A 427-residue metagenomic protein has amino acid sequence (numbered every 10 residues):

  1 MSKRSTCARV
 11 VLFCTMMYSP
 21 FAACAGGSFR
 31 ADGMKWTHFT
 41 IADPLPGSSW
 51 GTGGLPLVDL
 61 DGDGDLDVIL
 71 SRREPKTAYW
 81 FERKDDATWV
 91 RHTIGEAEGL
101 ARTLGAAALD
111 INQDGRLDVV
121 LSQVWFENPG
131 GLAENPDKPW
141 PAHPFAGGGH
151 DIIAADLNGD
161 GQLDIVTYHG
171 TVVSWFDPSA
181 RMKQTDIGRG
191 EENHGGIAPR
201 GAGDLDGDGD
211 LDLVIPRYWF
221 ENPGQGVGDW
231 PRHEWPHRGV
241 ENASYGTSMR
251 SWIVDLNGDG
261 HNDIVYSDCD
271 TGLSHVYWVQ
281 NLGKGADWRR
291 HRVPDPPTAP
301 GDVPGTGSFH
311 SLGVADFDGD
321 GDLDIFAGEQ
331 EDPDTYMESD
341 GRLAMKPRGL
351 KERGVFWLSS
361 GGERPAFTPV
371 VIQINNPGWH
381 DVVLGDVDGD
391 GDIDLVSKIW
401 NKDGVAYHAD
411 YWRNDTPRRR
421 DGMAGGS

Functional and structural regions predicted by a protein language model:
M1-C7: N-terminal secretory signal peptides that target proteins for export/translocation
S2, M17-Y18, A424: Position-driven detector of the extreme protein N-terminus
S5, C14-T15, A87, Q184: Intrinsically disordered/low-complexity terminal segments and short unstructured peptides
S5, P20-F21, S427: Generic extreme N-terminus detector
V10-A22: Bacterial N-terminal signal peptides
C24-S427: Beta-propeller-forming repeat regions
